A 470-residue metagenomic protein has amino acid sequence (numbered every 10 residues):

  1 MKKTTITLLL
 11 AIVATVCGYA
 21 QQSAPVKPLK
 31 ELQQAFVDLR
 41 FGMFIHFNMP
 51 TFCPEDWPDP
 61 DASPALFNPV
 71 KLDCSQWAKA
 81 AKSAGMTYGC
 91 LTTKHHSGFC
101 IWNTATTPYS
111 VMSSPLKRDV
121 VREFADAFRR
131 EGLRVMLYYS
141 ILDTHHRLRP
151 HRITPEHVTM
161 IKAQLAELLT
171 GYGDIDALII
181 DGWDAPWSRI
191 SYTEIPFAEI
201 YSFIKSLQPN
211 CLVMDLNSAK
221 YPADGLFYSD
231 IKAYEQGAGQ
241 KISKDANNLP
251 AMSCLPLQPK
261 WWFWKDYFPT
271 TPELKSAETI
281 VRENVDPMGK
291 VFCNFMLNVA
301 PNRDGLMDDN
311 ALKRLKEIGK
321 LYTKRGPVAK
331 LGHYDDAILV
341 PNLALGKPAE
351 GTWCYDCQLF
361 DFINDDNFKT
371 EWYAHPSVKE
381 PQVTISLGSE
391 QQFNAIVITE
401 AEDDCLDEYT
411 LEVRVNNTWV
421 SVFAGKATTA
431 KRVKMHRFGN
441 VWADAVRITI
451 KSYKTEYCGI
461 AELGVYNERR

Functional and structural regions predicted by a protein language model:
M1-Q22: Bacterial Sec-dependent N-terminal signal peptides
Q21-C357, P376, V397-T399, V413 (+3 more regions): Mature catalytic domains of secreted/periplasmic carbohydrate-active enzymes
D361-F368: Acidic, glycine-anchored loop motifs typical of Ca2+
A374-H375, E380-I385: Non-catalytic, beta-strand-enriched accessory regions in extracellular/secretory proteins and membrane protein
E380, G388-A395, A443-D444: Extended extracellular/luminal ectodomain segments enriched in beta-structured repeat modules
A401-D407, K454-T455: Extended, low-complexity, turn-rich repeat/linker tracts enriched in Gly/Pro/Ser/Thr and Asp/Glu that occur
C405-N417: Short, surface-exposed beta-strand/strand-loop-strand elements in extracellular ectodomains
K454-E468: Edge beta-strands of jelly-roll/beta-sandwich modules across compartments, strongly enriched in secreted/luminal
